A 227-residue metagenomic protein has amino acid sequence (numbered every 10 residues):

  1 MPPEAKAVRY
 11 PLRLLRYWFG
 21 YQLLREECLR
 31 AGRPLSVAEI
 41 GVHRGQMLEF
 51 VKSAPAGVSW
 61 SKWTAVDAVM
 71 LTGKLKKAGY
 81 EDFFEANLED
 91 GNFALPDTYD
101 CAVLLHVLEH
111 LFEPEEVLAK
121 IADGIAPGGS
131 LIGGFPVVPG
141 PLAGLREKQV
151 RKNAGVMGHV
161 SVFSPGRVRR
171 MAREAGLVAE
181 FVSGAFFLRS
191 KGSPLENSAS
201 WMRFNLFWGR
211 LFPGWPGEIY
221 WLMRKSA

Functional and structural regions predicted by a protein language model:
M1-D97, C101, L118, S183-F187 (+3 more regions): Conserved N-terminal segment of class I S-adenosyl-L-methionine
P2-W18, Q46, E89, F112-G124 (+1 more regions): S-adenosyl-L-methionine-dependent methyltransferase catalytic module, highlighting the catalytic core
C101-V107: A short beta-strand submotif of the Rossmann-like class I SAM-dependent methyltransferase core that lines
